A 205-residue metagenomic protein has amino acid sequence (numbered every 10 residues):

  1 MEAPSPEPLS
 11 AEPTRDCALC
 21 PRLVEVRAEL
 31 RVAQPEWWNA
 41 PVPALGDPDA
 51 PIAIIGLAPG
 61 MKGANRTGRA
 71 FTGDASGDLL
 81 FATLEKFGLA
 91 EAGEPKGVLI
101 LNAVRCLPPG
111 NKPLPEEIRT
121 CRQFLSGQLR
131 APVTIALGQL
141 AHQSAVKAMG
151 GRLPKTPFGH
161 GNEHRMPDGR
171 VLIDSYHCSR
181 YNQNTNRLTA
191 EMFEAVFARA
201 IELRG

Functional and structural regions predicted by a protein language model:
E2-R204: A polyanion-binding, active-site-adjacent surface
